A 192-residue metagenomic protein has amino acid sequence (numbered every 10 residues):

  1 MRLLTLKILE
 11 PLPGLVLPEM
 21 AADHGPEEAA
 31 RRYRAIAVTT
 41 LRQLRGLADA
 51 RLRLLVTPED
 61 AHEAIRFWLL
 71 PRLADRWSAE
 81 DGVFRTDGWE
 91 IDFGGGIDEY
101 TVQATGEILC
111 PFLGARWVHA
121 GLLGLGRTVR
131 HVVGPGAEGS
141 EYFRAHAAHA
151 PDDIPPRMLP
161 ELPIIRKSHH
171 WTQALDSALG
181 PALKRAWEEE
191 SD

Functional and structural regions predicted by a protein language model:
M1-A21: N-terminal nucleotide-binding beta1-loop-alpha1 segment
Y33-D49: A short, N-terminal amphipathic alpha-helix
R53-P58: Short internal beta-strands
E63-Q103: Short phosphate-binding loop-to-helix
G106-I108: Catalytic metal- and UDP-sugar-binding loop of GT-A-like glycosyltransferases, i.e., residues flanking the conserved
P111-E138: Conserved donor-nucleotide/metal-binding helix-loop-beta segment in metal-dependent transferases, i.e., the alpha-helix
V132-I164: Glycogenin-like
P155-D192: Conserved alpha/beta core of the MobA/IspD/sugar-nucleotide pyrophosphorylase nucleotidyltransferase superfamily
